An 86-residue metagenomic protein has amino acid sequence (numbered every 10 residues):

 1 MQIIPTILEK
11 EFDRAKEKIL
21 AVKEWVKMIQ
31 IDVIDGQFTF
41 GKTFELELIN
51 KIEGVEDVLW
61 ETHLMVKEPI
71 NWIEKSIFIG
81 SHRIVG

Functional and structural regions predicted by a protein language model:
M1-V85: Conserved N-terminal beta1-alpha1 strand-loop-helix module at the mouth
